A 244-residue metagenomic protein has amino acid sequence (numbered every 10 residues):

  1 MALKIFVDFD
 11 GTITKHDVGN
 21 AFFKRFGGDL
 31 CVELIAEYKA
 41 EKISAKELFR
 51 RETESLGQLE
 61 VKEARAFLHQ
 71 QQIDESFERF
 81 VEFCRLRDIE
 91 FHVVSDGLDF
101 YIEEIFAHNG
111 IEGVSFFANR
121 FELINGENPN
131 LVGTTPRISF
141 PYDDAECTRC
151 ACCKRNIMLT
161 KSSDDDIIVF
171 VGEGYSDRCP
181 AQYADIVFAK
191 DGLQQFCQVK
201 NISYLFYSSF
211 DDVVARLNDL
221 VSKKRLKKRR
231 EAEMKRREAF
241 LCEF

Functional and structural regions predicted by a protein language model:
M1-E54: Active-site neighborhood of HAD-like aspartate-dependent phosphohydrolases
M1-F9, E60, A232-F244: Non-catalytic pre-domain segments flanking phosphatase-related domains
A2-I5, F9-D10, E52-A66, F170-F188: Long, low-complexity, intrinsically disordered polar/charged segments
F9, T14-V18, C84, D88 (+2 more regions): Conserved cytosolic headpiece of P-type ATPases
G11, E41, F77, S95 (+1 more regions): Terminal peptide-recognition signature
L30-I35, V61-A64, I111-G113: Short, surface-exposed acidic
K46-S76, F83-I89: Metal-dependent phosphoesterase signature
R79-E90, G97-F244: C-terminal cap/substrate-recognition subdomain and adjoining C-terminal extension of metal-dependent phosphatase-like
